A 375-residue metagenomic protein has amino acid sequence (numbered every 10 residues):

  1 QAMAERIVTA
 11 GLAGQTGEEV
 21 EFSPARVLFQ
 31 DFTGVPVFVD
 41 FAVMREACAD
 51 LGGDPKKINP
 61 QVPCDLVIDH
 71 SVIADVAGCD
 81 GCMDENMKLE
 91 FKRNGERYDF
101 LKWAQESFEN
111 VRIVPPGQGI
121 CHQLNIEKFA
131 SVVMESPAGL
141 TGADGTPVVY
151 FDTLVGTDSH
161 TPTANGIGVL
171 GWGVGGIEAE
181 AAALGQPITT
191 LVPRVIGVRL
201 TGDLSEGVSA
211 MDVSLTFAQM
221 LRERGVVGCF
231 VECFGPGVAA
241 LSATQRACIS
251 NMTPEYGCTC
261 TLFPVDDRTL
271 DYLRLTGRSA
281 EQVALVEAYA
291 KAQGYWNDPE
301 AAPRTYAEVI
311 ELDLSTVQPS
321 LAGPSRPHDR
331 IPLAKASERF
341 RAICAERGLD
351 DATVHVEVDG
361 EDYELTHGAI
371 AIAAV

Functional and structural regions predicted by a protein language model:
Q1-V375: Fe-S-dependent hydro-lyases/dehydratases of central metabolism
